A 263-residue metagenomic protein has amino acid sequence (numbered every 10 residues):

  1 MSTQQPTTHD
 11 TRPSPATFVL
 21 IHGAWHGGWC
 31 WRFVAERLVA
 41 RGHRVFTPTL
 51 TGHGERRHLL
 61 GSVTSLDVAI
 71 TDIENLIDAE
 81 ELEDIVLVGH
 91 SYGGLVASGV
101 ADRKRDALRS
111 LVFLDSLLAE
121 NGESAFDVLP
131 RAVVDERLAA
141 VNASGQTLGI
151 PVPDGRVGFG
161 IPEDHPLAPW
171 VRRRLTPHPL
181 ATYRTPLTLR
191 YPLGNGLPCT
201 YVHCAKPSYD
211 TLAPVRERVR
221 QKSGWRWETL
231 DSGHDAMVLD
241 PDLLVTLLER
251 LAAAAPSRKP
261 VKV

Functional and structural regions predicted by a protein language model:
P13-H58: Conserved HGGG/HGGXW glycine-rich cap/lid loop of the alpha/beta-hydrolase fold
R44-F46, L50-V86, D102-R103, F126-P130: Active-site loop/oxyanion-hole signature of alpha/beta-hydrolase fold enzymes
V88-G93, A97: Gly/Ala-rich beta-loop-alpha elbow adjacent to hydrolase catalytic centers
D102, A107-L108, V112-P151, T182-Y183 (+2 more regions): Flexible "cap/lid" loop of the alpha/beta hydrolase fold
R173-P192: Active-site nucleophile elbow and catalytic-triad environment of alpha/beta-hydrolase enzymes
G196-H203, W227: Catalytic His-Asp charge-relay segment
A205-D231, D235-V238, L243, L247-A252: Conserved loop-alpha-helix segment in the C-terminal half of the alpha/beta-hydrolase fold that carries the catalytic
